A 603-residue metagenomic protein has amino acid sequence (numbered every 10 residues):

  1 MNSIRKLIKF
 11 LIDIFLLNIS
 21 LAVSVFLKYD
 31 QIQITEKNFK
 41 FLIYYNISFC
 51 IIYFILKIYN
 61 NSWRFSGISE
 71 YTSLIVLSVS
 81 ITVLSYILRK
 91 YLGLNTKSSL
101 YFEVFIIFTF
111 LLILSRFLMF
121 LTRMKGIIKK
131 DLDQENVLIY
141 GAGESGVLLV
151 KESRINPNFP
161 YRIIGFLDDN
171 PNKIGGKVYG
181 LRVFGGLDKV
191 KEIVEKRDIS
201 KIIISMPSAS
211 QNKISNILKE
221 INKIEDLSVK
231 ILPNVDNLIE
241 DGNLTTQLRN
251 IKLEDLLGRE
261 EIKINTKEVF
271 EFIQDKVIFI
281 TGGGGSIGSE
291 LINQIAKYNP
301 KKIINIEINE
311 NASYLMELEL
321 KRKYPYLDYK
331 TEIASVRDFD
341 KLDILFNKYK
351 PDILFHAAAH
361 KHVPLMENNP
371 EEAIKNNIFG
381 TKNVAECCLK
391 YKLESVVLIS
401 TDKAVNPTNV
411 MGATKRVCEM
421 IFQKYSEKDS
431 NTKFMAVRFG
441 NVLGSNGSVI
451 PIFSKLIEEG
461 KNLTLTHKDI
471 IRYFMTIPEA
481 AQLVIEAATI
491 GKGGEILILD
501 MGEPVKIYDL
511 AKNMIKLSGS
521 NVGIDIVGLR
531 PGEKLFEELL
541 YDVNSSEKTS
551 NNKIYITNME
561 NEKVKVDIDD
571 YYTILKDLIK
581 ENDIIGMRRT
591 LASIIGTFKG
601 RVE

Functional and structural regions predicted by a protein language model:
M1-L132, Y161, I174, I203 (+1 more regions): Signature of alpha-helical transmembrane segments in polytopic membrane proteins
I4, K263, E268-F272, K424-E603: Strand-loop microenvironment adjacent to phosphate/nucleotide-handling motifs in alpha/beta enzyme folds
A22, L27-Q31, L121-K230, N311-L315 (+3 more regions): A solvent-exposed beta-alpha-beta segment
S215-V229, K302-N309, K348, I353 (+1 more regions): NAD(P)-cofactor binding segment of oxidoreductase domains
S215-V277, L389: Flexible, Lys/Arg-rich cytosolic regulatory linkers and terminal tails that connect or flank
E240-D241, H356, H360-V363, E367-E419 (+1 more regions): Conserved Rossmann-fold NAD(P)-dependent oxidoreductase catalytic core, especially the SDR/UDP-sugar
I278-Q294: N-terminal Rossmann NAD(P)H-binding glycine-rich loop of SDR-like oxidoreductase domains
I333-I353: Conserved Rossmann-fold cofactor-binding substructure of NAD(P)-dependent oxidoreductases
